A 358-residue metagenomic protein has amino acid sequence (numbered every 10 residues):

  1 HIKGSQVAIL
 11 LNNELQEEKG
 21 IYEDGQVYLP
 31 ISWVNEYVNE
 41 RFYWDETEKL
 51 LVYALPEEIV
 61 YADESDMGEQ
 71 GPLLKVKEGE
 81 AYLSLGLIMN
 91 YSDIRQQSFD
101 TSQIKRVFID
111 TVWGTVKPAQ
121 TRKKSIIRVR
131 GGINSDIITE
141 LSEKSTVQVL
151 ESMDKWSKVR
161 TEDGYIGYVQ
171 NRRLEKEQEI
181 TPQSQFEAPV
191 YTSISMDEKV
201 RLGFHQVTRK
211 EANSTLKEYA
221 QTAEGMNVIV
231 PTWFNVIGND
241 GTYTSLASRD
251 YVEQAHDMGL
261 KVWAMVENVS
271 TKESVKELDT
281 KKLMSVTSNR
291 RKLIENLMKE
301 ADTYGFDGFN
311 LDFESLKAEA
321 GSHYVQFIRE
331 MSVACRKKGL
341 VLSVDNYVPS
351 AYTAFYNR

Functional and structural regions predicted by a protein language model:
H1-M153, Q183-S195: Primary recognition of N-terminal secretory signal peptides and signal-anchoring hydrophobic helices
V27-W33, Y37-V38, A81-L87, Y91 (+7 more regions): Stable alpha-helical elements in mature extracytoplasmic
E57, E162-G164: Glycine-centered tight beta-turn/hairpin loop motif at sheet-sheet or coil-to-beta transitions
K124-I126, Y165, Q170-K217: Boundary/entry segment of secreted carbohydrate-active catalytic domains
K144, W156-T161, V169: SH3/SH3-like beta-barrel fold
D197-H205, N235-R358: Chitinase-like catalytic core of GlcNAc-active glycosidases
E211-Y219, A351-R358: Distinct, well-ordered alpha-helical segments
